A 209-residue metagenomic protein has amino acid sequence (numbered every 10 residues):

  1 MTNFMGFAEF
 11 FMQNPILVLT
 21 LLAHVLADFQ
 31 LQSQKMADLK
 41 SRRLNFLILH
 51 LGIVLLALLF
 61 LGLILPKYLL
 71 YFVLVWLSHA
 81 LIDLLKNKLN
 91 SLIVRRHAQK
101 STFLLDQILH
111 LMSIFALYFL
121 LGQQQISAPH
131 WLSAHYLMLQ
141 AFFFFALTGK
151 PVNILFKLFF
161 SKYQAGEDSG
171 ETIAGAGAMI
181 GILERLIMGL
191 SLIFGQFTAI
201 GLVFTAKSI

Functional and structural regions predicted by a protein language model:
M1-P15: Short, strongly hydrophobic alpha-helical membrane anchors
N3-F4, H50-L63: Alpha-helical phosphate/pyrophosphate-handling elements in metalloenzyme active cores
F11-P15, F60-Y71, L192-A199: Transmembrane helix interruption/hinge and helix-loop junction motifs
Q13-H24: Alpha-helical transmembrane segments
V25-L51, I82-F119, Q124-S191, I209: Interhelical loop and helix-boundary elements at the membrane-water interface of polytopic inner-membrane proteins
R43-L47, Y71-F72, I200: Alpha-helical transmembrane segments and their helix-entry boundary regions
L58-L81, L85-N87: Transmembrane helix-loop-helix
A199-I209: Transmembrane alpha-helical segments of integral membrane proteins
